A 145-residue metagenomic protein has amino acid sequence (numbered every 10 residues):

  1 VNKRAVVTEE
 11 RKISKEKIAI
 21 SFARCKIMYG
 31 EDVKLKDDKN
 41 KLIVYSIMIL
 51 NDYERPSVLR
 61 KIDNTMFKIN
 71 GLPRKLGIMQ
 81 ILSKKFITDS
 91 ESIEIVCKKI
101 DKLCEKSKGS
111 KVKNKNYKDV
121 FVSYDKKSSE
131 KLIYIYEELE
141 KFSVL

Functional and structural regions predicted by a protein language model:
N2-L145: Catalytic glycan-binding domains that act on GlcNAc-containing polysaccharides
